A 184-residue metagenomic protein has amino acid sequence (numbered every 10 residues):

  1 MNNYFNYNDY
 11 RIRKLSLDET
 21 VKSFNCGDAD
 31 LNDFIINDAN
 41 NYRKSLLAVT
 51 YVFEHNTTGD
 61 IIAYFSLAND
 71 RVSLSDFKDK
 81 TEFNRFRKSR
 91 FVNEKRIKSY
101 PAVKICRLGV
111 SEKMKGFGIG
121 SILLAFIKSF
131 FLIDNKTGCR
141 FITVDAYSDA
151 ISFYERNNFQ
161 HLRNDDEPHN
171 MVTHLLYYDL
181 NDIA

Functional and structural regions predicted by a protein language model:
N2-N41, S45, H55-D60: Short amphipathic alpha-helix that is part of the acyltransferase structural core
L46-S66, D79-E82: Conserved beta-hairpin
S66-R107: Conserved acyl-donor/pantetheine-binding loop and adjacent beta-alpha core of acyl/acetyltransferases and related
C106-G116: A short, internal acetyl-CoA/4′-phosphopantetheine-binding micro-motif in the GNAT/acyltransferase core
G116-F130: Conserved acetyl-CoA-binding loop-helix of GNAT-fold acetyltransferases
G138-R140, D145-D149, R163-A184: C-terminal "cap" of GNAT-fold acetyltransferases
V144, Y154-E155: Conserved active-site tyrosine of GNAT-family acetyltransferases
E155-N164: Conserved acetyl-CoA-binding loop of GNAT-fold acetyltransferases
